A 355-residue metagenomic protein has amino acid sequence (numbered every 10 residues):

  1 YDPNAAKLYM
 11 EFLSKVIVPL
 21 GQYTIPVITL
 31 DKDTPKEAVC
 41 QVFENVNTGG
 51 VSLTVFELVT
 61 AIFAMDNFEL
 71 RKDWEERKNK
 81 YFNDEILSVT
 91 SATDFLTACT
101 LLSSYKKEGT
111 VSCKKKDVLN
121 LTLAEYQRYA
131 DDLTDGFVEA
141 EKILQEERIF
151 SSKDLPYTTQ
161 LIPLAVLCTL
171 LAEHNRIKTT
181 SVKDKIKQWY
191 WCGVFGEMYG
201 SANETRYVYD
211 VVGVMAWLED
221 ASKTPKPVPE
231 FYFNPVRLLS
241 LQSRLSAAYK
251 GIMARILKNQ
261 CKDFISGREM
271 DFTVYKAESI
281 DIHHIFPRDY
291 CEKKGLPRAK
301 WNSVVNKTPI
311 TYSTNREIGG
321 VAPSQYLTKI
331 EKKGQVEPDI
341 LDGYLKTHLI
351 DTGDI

Functional and structural regions predicted by a protein language model:
Y1-G109, S151-S152, Q335-P338, G343: Basic- and aromatic-enriched surface patches that contact anionic nucleotides/nucleic acids
K36-C40, N175-I177, M198-S201, C291-K294 (+1 more regions): Short conserved micro-motifs at the rims of enzyme active sites and ligand-binding pockets
V46-T54, D66, C168-N175, Y190-M198 (+2 more regions): A generic secondary-structure signal for well-formed alpha-helical elements
V59-T60, I86-V236: A cross-family structural signal marking well-folded subdomains
V194-I282, Y290: Intrinsically disordered, low-complexity N-proximal targeting/linker segments that flank membranes
F272-N306, A322: Histidine-centered nuclease catalytic patch
S303-K332: Short Cys/His-centered divalent metal-binding micro-motifs
E337-I355: C-terminal, well-folded lobe of enzymatic/effector domains
